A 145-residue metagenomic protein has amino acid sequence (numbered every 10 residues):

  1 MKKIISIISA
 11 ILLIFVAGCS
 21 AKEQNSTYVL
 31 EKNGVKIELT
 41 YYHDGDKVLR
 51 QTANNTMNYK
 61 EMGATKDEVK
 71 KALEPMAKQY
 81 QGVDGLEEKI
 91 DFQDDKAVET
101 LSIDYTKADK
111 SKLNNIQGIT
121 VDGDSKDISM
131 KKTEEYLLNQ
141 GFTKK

Functional and structural regions predicted by a protein language model:
M1-I4: Positively charged n-region of N-terminal signal peptides that target proteins for export
I11-L12: Repetitive helical segments and hydrophobic/amphipathic motifs
F15-G18: C-terminal motif of bacterial Sec signal peptides marking the signal peptidase cleavage site
K22-K145: Subset-of-secretome marker
